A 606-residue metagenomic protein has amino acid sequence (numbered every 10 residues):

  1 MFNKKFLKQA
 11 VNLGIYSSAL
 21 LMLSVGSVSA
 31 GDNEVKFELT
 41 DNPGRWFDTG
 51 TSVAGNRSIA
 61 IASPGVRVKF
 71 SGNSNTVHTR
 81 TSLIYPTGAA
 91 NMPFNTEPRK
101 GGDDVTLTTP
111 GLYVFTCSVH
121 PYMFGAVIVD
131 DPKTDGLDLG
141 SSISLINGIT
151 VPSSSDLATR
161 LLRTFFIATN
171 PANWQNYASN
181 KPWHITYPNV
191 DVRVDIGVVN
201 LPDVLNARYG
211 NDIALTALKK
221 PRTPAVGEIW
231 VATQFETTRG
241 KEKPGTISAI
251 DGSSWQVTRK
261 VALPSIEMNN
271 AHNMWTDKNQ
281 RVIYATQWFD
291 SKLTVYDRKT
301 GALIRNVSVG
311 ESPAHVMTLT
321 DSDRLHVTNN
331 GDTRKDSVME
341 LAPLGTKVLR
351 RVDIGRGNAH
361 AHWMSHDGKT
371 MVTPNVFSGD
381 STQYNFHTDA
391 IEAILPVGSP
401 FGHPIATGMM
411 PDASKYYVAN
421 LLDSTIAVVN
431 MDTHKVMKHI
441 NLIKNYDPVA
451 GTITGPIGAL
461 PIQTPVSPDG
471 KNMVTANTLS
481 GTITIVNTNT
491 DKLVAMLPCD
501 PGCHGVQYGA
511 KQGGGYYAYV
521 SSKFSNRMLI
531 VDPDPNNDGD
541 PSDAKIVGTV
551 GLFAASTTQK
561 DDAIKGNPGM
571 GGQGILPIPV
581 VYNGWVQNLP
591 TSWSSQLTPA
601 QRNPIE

Functional and structural regions predicted by a protein language model:
M1-Q9: N-terminal secretory signal peptides that target proteins for export/translocation
N12-S24: Bacterial N-terminal signal peptides
A30, A172, N176-E606: Predominantly soluble domains enriched in secretory-pathway, periplasmic, or organellar proteins
A30-K220: Extracytoplasmic copper-binding redox domains, predominantly the cupredoxin/blue-copper superfamily
